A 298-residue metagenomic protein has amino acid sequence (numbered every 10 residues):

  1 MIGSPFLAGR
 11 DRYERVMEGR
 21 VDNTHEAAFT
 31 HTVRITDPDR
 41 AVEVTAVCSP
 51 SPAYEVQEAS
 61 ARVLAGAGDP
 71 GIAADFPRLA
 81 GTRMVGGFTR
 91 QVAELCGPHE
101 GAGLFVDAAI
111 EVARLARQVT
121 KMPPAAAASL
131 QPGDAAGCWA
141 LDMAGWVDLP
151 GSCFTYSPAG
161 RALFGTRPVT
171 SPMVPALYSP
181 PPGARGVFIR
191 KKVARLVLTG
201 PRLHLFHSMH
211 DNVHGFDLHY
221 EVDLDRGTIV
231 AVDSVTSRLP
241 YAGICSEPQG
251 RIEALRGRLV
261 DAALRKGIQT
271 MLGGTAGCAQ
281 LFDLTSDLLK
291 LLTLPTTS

Functional and structural regions predicted by a protein language model:
I2-L163, H210-S298: Active-site- and interface-proximal helix/loop "cap" or "latch" segments in soluble metabolic and energy-transducing
H31, A194-L196, L203-H207, L218: Short, structured motif recognition centered on aromatic/hydrophobic residues
V33-I35, P181-G183, L205-M209: Intrinsically disordered, low-complexity segments enriched in polar/charged residues with Gly/Pro, especially when
G165-L203: Short, compositionally biased leader-like segments
